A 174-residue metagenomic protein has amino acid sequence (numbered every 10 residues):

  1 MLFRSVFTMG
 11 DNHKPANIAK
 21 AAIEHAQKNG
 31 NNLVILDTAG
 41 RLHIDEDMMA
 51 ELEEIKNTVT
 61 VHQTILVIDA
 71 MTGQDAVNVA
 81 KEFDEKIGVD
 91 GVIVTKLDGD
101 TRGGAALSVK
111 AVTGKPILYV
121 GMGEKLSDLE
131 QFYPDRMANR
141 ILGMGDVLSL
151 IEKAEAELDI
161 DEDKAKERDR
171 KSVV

Functional and structural regions predicted by a protein language model:
M1-L2: Short, small-residue-biased leader/transition segments that mark boundaries at the very start of proteins
S5-D11: Conserved donor nucleotide-binding strand/loop of the catalytic core
D11-H13, A70: Short, acidic/glycine-rich phosphate-metal binding loop used to engage nucleotide
A19-I23, Q27, N31, H43 (+2 more regions): Conserved phosphate-handling catalytic cores of large alpha/beta enzymes
I35: Active-site beta3 strand of CheY-like receiver
A39-R41: Short glycine-rich anion-binding loops that position phosphate/pyrophosphate groups of nucleotides and phosphorylated
M49: Active-site-adjacent beta->alpha loops and helix N-cap segments on the catalytic face of soluble alpha/beta enzymes
